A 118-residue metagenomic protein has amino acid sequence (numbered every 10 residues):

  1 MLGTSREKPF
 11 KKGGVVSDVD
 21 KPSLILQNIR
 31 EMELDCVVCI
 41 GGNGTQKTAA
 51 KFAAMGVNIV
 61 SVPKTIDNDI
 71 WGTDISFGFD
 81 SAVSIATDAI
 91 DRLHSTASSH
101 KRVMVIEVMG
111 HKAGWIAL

Functional and structural regions predicted by a protein language model:
M1-C39, F77-D91: Glycine-rich oxoanion-binding loops at beta->alpha junctions
G3, C39-G41, V60-S61, T65 (+1 more regions): Short beta-strand segments
P9, Q46, I66-I70: Short gly/pro/ser/thr-enriched loop/turn and capping motifs at secondary-structure boundaries
N28-M32, F52-A54, I59, S95-K101: Solvent-exposed alpha-helices and their adjacent loops that cap or buttress functional pockets in soluble metabolic
N43-V57, A117: Short Gly/Thr/Asp-enriched flexible loops that form oxyanion-binding sites at enzyme active sites
A53-I85: Short, acidic/small-residue loops that bind anionic groups at enzyme active sites
N68, R92-T96: Conserved helix-loop functional segments at active or binding sites
A97-L118: Conserved anion/nucleotide-ligand pocket segment
